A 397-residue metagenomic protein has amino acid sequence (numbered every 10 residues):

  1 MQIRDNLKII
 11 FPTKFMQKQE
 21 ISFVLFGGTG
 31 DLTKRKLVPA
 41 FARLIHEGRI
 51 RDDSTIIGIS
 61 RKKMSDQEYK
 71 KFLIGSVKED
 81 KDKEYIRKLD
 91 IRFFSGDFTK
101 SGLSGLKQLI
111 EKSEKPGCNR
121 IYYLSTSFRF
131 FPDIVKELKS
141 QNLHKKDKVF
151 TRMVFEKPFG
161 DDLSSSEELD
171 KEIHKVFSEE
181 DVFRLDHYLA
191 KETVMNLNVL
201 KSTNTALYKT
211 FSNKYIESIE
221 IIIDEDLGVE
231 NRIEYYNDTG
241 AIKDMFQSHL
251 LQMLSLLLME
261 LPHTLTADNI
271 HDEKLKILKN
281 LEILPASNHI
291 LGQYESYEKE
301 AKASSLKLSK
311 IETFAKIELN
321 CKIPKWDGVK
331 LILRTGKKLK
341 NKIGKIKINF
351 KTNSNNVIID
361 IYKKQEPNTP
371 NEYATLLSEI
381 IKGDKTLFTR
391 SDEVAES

Functional and structural regions predicted by a protein language model:
L7-F155, F159-S397: Secretory/organelle targeting and membrane-embedding segments
